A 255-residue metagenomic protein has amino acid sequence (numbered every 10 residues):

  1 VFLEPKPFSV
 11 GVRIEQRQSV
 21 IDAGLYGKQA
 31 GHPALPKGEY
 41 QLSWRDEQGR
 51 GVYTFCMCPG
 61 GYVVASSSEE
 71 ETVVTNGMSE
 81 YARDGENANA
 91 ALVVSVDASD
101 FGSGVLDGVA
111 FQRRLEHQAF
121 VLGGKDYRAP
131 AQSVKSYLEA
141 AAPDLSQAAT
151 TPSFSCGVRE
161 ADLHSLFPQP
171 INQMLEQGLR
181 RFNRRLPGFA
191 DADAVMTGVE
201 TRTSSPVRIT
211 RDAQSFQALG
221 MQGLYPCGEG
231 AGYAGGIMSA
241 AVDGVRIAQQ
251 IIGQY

Functional and structural regions predicted by a protein language model:
V1-Y255: Residues forming the flavin
